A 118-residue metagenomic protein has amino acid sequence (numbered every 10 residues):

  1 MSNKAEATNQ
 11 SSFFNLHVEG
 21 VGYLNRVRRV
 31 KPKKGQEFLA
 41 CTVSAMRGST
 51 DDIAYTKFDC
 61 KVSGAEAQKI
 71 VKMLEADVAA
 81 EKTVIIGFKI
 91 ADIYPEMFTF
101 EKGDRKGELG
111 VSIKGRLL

Functional and structural regions predicted by a protein language model:
M1-L118: Single-stranded nucleic acid-binding surfaces, predominantly the OB-fold ssDNA-binding core
